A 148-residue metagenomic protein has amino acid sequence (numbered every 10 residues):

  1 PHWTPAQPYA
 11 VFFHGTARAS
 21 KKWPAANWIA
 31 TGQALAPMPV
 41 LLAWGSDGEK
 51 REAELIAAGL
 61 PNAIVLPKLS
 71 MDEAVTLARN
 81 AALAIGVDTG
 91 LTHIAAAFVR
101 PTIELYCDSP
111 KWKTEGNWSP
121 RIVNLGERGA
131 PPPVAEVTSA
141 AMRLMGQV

Functional and structural regions predicted by a protein language model:
P1-S20, K50: Mid-sequence helix-capping/hinge segment at a functional interface
P5, A84, N117-W118: A generic structural signal for short, non-catalytic loop/turn and secondary-structure boundary residues
H14, L42-W44, G126-E127: Short glycine-centered, acidic/aromatic-flanked micro-motifs in structured strand/loop junctions that mark active-site
T16-A17, D47, S109-P110: Short, glycine/serine-rich, charged loops/turns that create anion-binding and catalytic segments at active sites
K21-K22, K50, P131-V134: Loop/helix-junction capping segments adjacent to catalytic residues or to phosphate/diphosphate-binding pockets
K21-K22, T76, T114: Short histidine-centered beta-strand/loop micro-motifs that create catalytic or ligand/metal-coordination sites
A25-C107: Donor-binding and catalytic core of enzymes assembling or modifying cell-surface/extracellular glycoconjugates
L55-A57, A63-V65, H93-V148: Nucleotide-sugar donor-binding patch of glycosyltransferase catalytic domains
